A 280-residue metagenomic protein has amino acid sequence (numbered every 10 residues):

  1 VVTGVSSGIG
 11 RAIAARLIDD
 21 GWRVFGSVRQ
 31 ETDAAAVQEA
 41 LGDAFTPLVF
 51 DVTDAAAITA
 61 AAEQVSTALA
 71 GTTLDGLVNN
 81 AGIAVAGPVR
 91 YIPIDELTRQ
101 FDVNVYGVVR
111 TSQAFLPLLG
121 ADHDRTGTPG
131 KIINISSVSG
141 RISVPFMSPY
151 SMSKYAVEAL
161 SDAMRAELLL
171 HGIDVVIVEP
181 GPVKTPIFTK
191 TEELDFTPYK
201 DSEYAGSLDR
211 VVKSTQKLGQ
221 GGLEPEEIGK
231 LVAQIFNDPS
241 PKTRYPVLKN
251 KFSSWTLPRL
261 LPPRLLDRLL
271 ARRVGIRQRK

Functional and structural regions predicted by a protein language model:
S6-S7: Conserved glycine-rich cofactor-binding loop
F50-E63, I94: The beta1-alpha1 cofactor-binding region of Rossmann-like NAD(H)/NADP(H)-dependent oxidoreductases
N80-V85: Conserved NAD(P)H cofactor-binding loop of Rossmann-fold oxidoreductase domains
P88-V89, P93-T98: Substrate-binding pocket helix/loop in short-chain dehydrogenase/reductase
S112, S153: Active-site helix of classical SDR
S137: Residue(s) in the substrate-gating loop at a strand-loop-helix junction that position the organic substrate next
L170-G219: C-terminal beta-strand-loop-alpha-helix "lid" module of Rossmann-like NAD(P)-dependent dehydrogenases
